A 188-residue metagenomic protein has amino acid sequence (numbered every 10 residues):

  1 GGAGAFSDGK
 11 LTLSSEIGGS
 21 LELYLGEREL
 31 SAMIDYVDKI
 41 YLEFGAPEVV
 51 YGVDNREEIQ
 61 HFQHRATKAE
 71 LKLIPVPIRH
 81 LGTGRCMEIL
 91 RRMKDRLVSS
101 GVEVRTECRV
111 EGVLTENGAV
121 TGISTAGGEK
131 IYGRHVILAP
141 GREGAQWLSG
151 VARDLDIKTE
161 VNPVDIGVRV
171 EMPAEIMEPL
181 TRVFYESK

Functional and structural regions predicted by a protein language model:
G1-Y24, D54-K188: Residues forming the flavin
S20-L23, S31-Y41: Mobile "lid/hinge" segments at catalytic clefts and subdomain interfaces of large enzymes
E27: Aromatic/acidic polysaccharide-binding cleft in carbohydrate-active enzymes
Y36-V49, A69-L73: Residue-level recognition of phosphate/Mg2+-coordinating polar/acidic sites in nucleotide-handling active sites
